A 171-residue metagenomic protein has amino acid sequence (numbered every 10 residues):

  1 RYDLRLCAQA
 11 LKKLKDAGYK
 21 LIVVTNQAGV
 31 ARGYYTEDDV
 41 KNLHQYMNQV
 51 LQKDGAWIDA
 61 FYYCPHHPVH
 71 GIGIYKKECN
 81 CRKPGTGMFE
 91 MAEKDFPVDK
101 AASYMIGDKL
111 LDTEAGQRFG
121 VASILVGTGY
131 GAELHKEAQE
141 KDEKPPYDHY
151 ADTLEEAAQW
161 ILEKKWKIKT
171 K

Functional and structural regions predicted by a protein language model:
R1-L14, D59-A60, C64-I72, L154: Short secondary-structure boundary segments
R1-V24, A31-Y46, E78-G87: Short, acidic loop-to-helix structural element flanking the phosphoryl-transfer center in phosphate-processing enzymes
K20-N26, D59-C64, V126: Short beta-strand segments at enzyme active-site cores
V23, Q27, A31, M105 (+1 more regions): Short glycine/serine/threonine-biased micro-segments
T25-R32, C64-H70: Short, charge-patterned binding micro-sites
E37-K41, Q45-A60, P68-M105, K109-K171: Asp-based, Mg2+/Mn2+-dependent phosphohydrolase catalytic module
